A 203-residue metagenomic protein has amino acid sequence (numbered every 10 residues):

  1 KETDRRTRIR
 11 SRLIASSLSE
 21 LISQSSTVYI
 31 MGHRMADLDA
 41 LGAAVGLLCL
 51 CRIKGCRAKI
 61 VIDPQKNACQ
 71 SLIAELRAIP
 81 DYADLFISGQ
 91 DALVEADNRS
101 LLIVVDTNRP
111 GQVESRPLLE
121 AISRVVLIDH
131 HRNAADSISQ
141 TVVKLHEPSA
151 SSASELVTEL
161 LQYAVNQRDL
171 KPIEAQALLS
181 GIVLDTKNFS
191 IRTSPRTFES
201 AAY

Functional and structural regions predicted by a protein language model:
K1-R10: Helix-enriched interaction subdomains in cytosolic or periplasmic regions, typified by TIR/SEFIR signaling/NADase cores
R10-A36, A43-C56, A135-Y203: A structured phosphate/pyrophosphate-recognition subdomain
S25-N98: Anionic-ligand anchoring segments at beta-strand to alpha-helix junctions in alpha/beta enzyme folds, i.e., glycine
D37-D39, D106, D129, D185: Acidic active-site catalytic centers that drive phospho-/nucleotidyl reactions and related ester hydrolyses
L48, I73, S115-P117, A201-A202: Short amphipathic alpha-helical segments and helix-helix/interface helices
D63-C69, E95-R99, V125, S137-K144 (+1 more regions): Low-complexity, flexible helical/coil segments
L76-P80, A121, K144-H146: Short, hinge-like loop/turn segments at secondary-structure boundaries
F86-T141: Active-site cofactor/cluster-binding pocket
